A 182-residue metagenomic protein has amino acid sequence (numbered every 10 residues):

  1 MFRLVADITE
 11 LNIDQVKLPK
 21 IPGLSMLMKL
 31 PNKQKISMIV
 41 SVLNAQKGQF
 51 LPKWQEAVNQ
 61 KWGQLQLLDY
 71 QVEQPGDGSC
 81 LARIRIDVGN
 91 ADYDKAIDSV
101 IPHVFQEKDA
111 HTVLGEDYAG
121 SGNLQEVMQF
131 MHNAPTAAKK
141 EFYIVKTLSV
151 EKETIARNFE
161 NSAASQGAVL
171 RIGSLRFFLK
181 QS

Functional and structural regions predicted by a protein language model:
L4-A6, I36-V42, V145: Short glycine-/aliphatic-rich beta-strand segments at the starts of folded cytosolic domains
A6, A82-I84, R176-F178: Short linear proline/tyrosine/threonine-rich motifs used for host-factor recruitment and membrane trafficking/assembly
L27, L68-Q74, M128-N133, V150 (+1 more regions): Short amphipathic beta-strand and strand-loop transition segments with alternating hydrophobic
V40-G48, L148-K152: Short, surface-exposed ligand-recognition loops at beta-strand->loop->(often short) alpha-helix junctions that present
G48-Q55, V127, I155-G167: A short, charged, amphipathic alpha-helix used as a generic interaction element across diverse proteins
D87-Y93, E151-K152: Helix N-cap motif at beta-to-alpha junctions
A96-F105, F159-A163: Short amphipathic alpha-helices in soluble, non-transmembrane regions that often serve as interface/regulatory elements
Q106-L124, M128, H132, Y143-T147 (+1 more regions): Conserved short beta-strand edge segments in small beta-sheet-based binding/regulatory domains
